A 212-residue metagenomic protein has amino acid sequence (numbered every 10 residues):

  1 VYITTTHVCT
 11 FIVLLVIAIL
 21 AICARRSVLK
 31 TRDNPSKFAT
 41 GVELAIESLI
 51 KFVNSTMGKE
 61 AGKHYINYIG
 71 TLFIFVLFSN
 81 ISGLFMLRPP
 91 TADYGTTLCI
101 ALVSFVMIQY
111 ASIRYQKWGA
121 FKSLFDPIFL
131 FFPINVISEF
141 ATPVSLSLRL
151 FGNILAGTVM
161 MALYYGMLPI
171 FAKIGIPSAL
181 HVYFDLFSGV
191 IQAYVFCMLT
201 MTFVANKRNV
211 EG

Functional and structural regions predicted by a protein language model:
V1-G212: Selective transmembrane helix interface/packing segments
